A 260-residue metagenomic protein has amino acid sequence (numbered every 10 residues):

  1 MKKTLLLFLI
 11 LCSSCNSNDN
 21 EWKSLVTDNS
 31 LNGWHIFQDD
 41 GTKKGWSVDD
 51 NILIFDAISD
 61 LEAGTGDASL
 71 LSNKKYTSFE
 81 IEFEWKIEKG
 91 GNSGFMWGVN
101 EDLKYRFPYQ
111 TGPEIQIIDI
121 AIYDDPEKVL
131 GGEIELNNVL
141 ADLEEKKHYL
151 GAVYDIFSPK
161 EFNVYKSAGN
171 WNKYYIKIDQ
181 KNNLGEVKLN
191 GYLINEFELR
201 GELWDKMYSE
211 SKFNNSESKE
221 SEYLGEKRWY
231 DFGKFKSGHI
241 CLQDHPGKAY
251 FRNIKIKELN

Functional and structural regions predicted by a protein language model:
T4-S13: Sec-dependent N-terminal signal peptides
C15-N260: Carbohydrate-interacting regions of secretory-pathway proteins
